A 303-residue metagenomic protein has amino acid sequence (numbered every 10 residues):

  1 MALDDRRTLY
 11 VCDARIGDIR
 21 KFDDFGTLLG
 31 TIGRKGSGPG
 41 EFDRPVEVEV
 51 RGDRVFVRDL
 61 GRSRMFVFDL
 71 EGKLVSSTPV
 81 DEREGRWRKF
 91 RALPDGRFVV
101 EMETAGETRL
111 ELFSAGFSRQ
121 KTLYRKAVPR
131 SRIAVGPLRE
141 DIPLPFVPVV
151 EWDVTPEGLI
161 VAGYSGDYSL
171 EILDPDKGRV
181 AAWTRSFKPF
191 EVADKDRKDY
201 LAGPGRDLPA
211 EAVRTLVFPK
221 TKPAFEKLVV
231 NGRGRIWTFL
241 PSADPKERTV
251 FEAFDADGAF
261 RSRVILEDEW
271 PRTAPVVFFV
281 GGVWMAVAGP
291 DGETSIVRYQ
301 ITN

Functional and structural regions predicted by a protein language model:
M1-N303: Eukaryotic scaffold repeat domains enriched in small/polar residues
